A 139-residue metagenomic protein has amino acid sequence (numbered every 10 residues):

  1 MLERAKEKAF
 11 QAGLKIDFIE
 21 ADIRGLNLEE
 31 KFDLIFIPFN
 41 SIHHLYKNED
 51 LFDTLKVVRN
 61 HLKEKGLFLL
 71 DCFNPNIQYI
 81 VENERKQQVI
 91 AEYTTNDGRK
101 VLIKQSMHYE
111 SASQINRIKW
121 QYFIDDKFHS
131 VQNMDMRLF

Functional and structural regions predicted by a protein language model:
M1: Conserved short alpha-helix immediately C-terminal to the canonical SAM/SAH-binding motif I of Rossmann-like
A5-K6: Conserved SAM-binding loop
F10-L28: Conserved SAM-binding strand-loop segment of SAM-dependent methyltransferases
F18, F68-L70: Hydrophobic/aromatic residues located in beta-strands of well-ordered beta-sheets within soluble catalytic
N27, H43-L45, N76-I80: Short catalytic/ligand-binding loop motif for oxyanion handling, primarily in non-cytosolic enzymes, centered on
D33-E49: A short SAM/SAH-binding and catalytic strip from SAM-dependent methyltransferases
F52-L67: A short glycine-rich, Lys/Arg-flanked "PGG" loop and its adjoining helix->strand segment in the class I
C72-F139: SAM-dependent methyltransferase
